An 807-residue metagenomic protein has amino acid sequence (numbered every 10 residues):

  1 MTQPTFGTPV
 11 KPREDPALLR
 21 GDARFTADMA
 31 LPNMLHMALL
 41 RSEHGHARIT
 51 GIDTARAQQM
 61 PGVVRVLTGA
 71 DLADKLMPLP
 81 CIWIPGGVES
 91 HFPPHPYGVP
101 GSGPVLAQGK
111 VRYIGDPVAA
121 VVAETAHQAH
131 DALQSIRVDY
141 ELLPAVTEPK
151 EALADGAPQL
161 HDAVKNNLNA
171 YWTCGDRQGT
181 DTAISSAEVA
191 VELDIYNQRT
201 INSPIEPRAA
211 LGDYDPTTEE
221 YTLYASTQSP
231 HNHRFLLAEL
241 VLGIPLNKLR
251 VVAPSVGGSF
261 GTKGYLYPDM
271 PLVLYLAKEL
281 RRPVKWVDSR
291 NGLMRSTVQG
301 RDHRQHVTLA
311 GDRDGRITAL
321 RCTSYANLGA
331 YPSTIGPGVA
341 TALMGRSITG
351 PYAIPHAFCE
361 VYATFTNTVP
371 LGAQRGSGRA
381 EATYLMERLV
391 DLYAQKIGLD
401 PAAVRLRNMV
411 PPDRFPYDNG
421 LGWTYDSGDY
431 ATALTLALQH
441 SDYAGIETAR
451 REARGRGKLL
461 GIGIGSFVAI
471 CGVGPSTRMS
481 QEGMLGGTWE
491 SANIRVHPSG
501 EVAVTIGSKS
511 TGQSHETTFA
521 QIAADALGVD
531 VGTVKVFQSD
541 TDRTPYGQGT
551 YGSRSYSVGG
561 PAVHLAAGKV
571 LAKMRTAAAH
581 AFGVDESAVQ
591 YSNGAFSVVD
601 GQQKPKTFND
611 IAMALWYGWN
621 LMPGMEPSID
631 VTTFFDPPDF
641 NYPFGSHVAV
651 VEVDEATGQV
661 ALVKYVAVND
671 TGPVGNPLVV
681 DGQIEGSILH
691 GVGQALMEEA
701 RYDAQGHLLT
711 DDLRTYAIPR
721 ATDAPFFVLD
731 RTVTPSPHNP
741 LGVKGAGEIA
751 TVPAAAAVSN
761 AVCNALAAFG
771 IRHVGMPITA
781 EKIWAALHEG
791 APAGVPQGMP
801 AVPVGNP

Functional and structural regions predicted by a protein language model:
M1-N166, L193, D269, G474 (+1 more regions): Flexible, low-hydrophobicity surface segments
R13-A17, Q134-L143, T147, Q228-P230 (+7 more regions): Extended active-site and interfacial segments that coordinate phosphate-rich ligands in large catalytic machineries
E14-A17, V88-G101, N166-A210, D302-L389 (+3 more regions): Glycine-rich loop/linker segments at domain edges
H36-S42, A187-N197, I354, G465 (+1 more regions): Short amphipathic
Q59-M60, G69-A70, G87-V88, P96 (+6 more regions): C-terminal catalytic domains of large/alpha subunits in multi-subunit enzymes
L76-C81, A132-S135, S203, A225 (+14 more regions): Short acidic, glycine/serine/threonine-rich loops at helix termini
P158-L242, M409-E501, L709-D723, V728-D730: Helix-loop-helix junctions that connect adjacent transmembrane helices in secondary transporters/permeases, recognized
S255, S259-R281, K285-V287, H515-A523: Thiamine diphosphate
